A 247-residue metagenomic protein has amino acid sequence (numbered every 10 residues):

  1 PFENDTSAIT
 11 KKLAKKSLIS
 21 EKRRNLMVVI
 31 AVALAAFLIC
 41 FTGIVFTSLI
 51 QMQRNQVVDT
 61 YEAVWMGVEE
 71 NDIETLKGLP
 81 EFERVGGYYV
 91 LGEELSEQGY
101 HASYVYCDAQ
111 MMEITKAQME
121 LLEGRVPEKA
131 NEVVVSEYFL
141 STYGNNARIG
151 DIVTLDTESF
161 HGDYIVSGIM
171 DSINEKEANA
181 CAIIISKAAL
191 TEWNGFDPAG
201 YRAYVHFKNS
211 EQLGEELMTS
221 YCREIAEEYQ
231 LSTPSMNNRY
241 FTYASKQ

Functional and structural regions predicted by a protein language model:
F2-F37: N-terminal Sec/SRP start-transfer signal
F41, T47-K246: Basic-flanked hydrophobic alpha-helices used for secretion and membrane insertion
